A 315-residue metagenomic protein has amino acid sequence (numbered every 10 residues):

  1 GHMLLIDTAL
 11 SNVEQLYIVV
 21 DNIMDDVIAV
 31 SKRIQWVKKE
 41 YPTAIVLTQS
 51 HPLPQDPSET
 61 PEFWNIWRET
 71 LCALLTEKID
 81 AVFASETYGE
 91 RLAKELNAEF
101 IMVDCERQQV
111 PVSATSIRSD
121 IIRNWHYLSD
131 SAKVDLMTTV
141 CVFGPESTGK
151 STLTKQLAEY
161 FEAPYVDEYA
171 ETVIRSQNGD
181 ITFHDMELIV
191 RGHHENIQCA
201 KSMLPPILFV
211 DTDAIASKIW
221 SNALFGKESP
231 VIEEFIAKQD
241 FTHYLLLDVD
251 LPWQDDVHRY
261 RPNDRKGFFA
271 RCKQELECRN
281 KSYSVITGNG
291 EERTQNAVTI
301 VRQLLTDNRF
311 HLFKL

Functional and structural regions predicted by a protein language model:
G1-T138: Nucleotidyltransferase catalytic core that binds NTPs
I6-T8, T154-Y160, L188-M203, K227-F241: Short amphipathic alpha-helices and their capping/turn segments at secondary-structure boundaries
V142: Hydrophobic anchor at the beta1->P-loop junction of P-loop NTPases
E146: The conserved Walker
K150: Conserved lysine of the Walker
K155-Q198, A297: Conserved substrate/cofactor phosphate-moiety recognition/catalytic segment in nucleotide-dependent phosphotransferases
G179-K227: Conserved nucleotide-sensing/catalytic segment adjacent to the nucleotide-binding pocket in NTP-handling enzymes
F225-E292, N296-V298, L305, F313: A glycine- and Lys/Arg-enriched "phosphate-lid" helix/loop adjacent to the NTP-binding pocket of small-molecule kinases
